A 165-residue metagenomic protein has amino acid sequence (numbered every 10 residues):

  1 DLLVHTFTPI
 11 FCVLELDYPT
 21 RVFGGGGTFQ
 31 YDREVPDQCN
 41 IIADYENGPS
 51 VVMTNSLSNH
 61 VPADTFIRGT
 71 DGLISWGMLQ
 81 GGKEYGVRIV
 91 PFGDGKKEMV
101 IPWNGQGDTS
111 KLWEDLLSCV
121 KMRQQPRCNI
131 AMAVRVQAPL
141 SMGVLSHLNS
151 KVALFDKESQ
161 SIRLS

Functional and structural regions predicted by a protein language model:
D1-Y85, G93-A131, P139-H147, K151-S165: Contiguous beta-strand/loop segments that form the cofactor/metal-binding neighborhood of enzyme cores
I89: Short, acidic/hydrophobic/Gly-rich beta-strand patch recurrent on exposed beta strands that often constitutes part
R135: Catalytic-core region of carbohydrate-active enzymes that cleave or remodel glycosidic bonds
